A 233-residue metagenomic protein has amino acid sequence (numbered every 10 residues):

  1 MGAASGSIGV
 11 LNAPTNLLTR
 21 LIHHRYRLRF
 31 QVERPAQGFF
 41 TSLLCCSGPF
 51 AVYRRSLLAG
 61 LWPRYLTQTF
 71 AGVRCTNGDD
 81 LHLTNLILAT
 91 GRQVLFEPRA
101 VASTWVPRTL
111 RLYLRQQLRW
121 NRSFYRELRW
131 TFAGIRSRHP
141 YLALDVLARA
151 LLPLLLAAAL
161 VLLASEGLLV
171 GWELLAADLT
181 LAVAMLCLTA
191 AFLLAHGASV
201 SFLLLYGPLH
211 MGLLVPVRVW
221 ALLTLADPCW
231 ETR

Functional and structural regions predicted by a protein language model:
M1-I135: Non-transmembrane catalytic domains and loops of membrane-associated enzymes and transporters that build or traffic
A3, R136-L151: Loop-to-transmembrane boundary segments
L21, F50, C75-T76, Y113 (+5 more regions): Residue-level recognition of hydrophobic positions within alpha-helical transmembrane segments
R54, R138-H139, S199: Alpha-helix initiation/capping motif
L110, F132-A143, E166-G171: Short juxtamembrane and helix-loop transition motifs at transmembrane-helix boundaries in membrane proteins
A148-C229: Membrane-embedded multi-pass helical conduit in multi-pass membrane proteins, especially envelope-biosynthetic
E231-R233: Cytosolic juxtamembrane C-terminal amphipathic helix followed by a basic/polar low-complexity tail immediately after
